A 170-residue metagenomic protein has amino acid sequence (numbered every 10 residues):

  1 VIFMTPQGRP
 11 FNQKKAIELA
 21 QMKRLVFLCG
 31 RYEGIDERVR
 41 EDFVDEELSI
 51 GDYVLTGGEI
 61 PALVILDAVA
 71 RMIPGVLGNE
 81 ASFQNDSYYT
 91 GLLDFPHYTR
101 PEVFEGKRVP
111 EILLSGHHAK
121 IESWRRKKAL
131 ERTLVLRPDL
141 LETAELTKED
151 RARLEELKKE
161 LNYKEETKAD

Functional and structural regions predicted by a protein language model:
V1-R31, P74: S-adenosyl-L-methionine/SAH cofactor-binding core of RNA-modifying enzymes
M4-Q7, C29-Y32, G51, G58 (+1 more regions): Fold-independent oxyanion-binding glycine-rich loops and adjacent beta-strand/coil segments at enzyme active sites
E18-Q21, E46-E47, E105: Solvent-exposed alpha-helices and their adjacent loops that cap or buttress functional pockets in soluble metabolic
I35, V39-D86: Structured adenosyl-cofactor binding patch, chiefly the S-adenosyl-L-methionine
I60, M72-I112: Internal, active-site/partner-interface "lid" segment
P101-D170: SAM-dependent methyltransferases
